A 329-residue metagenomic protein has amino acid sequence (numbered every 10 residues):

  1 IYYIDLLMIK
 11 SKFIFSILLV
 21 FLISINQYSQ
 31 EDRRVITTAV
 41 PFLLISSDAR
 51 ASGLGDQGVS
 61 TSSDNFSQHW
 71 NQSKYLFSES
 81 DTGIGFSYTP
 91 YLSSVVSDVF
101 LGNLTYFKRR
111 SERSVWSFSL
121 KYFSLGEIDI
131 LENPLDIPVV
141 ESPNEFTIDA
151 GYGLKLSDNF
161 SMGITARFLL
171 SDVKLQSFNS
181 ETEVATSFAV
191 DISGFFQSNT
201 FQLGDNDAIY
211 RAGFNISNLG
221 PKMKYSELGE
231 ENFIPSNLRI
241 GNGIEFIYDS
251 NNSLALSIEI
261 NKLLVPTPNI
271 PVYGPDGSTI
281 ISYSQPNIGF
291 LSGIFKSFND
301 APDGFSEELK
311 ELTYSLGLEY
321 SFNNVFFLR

Functional and structural regions predicted by a protein language model:
D5, L18, A39-V40: Charged, low-complexity surface segments at secondary-structure and domain boundaries
D5-F15: Bacterial N-terminal signal peptides that target proteins for export
M8-I9, F21, L76, F326: A generic structural signal for solvent-exposed, polar alpha-helical segments
S16-L22: Bacterial N-terminal signal peptides
I25-S29: Sec/Tat signal peptide C-region and signal peptidase I cleavage site
Q30-R329: Subset of outer-membrane beta-barrel
